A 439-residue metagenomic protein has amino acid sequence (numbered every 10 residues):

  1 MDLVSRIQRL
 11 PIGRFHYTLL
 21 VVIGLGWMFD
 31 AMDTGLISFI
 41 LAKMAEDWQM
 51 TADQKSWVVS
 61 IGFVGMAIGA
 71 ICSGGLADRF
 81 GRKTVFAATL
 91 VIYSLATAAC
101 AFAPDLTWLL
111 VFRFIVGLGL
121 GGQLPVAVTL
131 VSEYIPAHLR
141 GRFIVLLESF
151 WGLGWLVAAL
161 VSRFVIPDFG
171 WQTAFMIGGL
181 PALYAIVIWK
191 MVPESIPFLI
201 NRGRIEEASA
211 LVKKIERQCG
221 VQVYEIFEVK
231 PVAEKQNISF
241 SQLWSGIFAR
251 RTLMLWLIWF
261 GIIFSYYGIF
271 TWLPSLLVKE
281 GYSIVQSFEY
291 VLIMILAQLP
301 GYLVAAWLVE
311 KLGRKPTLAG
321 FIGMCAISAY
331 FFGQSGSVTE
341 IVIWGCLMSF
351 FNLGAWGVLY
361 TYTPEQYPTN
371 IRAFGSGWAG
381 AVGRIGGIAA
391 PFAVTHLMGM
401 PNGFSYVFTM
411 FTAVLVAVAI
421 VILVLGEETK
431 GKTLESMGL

Functional and structural regions predicted by a protein language model:
M1-L439: Transmembrane-helix signature of 12-pass secondary carriers
